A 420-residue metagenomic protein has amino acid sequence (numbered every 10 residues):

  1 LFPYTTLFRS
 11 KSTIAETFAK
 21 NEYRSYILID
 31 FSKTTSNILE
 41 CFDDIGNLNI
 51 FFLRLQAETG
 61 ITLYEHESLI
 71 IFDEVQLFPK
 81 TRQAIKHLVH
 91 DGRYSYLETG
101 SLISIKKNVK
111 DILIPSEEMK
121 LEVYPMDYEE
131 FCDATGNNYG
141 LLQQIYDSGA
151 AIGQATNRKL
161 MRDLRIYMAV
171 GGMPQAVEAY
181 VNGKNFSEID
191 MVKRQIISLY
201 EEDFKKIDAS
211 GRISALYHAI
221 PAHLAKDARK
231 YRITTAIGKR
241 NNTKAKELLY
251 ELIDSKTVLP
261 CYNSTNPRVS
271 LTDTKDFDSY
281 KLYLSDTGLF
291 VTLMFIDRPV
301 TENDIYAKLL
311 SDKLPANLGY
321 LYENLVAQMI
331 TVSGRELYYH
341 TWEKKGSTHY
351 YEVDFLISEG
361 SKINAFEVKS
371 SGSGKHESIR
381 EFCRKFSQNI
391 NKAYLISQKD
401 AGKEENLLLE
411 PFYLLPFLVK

Functional and structural regions predicted by a protein language model:
F2-L7: Short, small-residue-biased leader/transition segments that mark boundaries at the very start of proteins
T13, T17, N21, E247 (+2 more regions): A cross-kingdom feature that marks ATP-driven nucleic-acid transaction machinery
E22-I38: Conserved catalytic segments around the Walker B and adjacent sensor/switch elements of P-loop NTPase domains
K33-H66: Short glycine-rich substrate-engagement loop in P-loop NTPases that contacts/grips substrate
L63-K80: Conserved P-loop NTPase "ATPase switch" module shared by AAA+ and STAND
I71, S95-S101, E122: Structural recognition of the conserved hydrophobic beta-strand(s) that form the central parallel beta-sheet of P-loop
H87, S104-K120, C132-N137: Short regulatory helix/loop adjacent to the ATP-binding pocket of P-loop NTPases
G136-Y322: Interdomain hinge/linker elements that couple catalytic modules in large macromolecular machines
